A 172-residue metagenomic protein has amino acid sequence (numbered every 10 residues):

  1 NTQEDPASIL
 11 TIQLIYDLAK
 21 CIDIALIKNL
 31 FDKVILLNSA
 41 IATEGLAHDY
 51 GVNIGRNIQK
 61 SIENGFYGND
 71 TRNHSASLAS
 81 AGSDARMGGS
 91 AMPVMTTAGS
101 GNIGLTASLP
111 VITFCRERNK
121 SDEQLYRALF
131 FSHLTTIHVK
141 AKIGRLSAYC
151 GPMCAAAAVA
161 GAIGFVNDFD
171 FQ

Functional and structural regions predicted by a protein language model:
N1-G89: Signature of multi-pass transmembrane helix bundles
K60-S80, I112-F131, F171-Q172: An acidic intrinsically disordered interaction segment
F66, D70, A98, N102 (+2 more regions): Alpha-helix capping and helix-loop boundary segments enriched in small/acidic/polar residues
A85-T96, T136-L146: Glycine/charged-rich beta-loop-alpha catalytic/anionic-binding loops adjacent to active sites
S90-L109, C150-C154: Conserved phosphate/anionic-ligand binding catalytic regions in large, soluble enzymes, centered on
G104-K120, A160-D168: Alpha-helical support elements that line or immediately flank enzyme active sites and cofactor-binding pockets
Q124-D168, Q172: A structural-propensity feature for long, helix-poor, extended segments
